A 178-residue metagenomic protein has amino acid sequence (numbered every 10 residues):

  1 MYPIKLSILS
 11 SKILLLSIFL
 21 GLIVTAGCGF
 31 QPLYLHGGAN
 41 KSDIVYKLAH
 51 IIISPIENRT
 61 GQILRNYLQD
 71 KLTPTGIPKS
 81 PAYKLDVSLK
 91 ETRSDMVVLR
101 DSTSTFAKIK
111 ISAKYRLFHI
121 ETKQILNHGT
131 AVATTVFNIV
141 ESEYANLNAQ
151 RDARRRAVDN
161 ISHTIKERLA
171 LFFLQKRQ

Functional and structural regions predicted by a protein language model:
M1-C28: Sec-dependent bacterial lipoprotein signal peptides
L22-K47: Bacterial Sec signal peptide processing site at the extreme N-terminus
V45, H50, A82-D86: A residue-level signal for beta-strand positions that form part of recognition/binding surfaces within mature
A49-S80: Post-signal-peptide N-terminal segment of Sec-exported extracytoplasmic proteins
T75-A82, D86-T130, T134-D152, H163: Surface-exposed short loop/turn segments
A145-Q178: C-terminal/domain-edge helix-coil "capping" segments
